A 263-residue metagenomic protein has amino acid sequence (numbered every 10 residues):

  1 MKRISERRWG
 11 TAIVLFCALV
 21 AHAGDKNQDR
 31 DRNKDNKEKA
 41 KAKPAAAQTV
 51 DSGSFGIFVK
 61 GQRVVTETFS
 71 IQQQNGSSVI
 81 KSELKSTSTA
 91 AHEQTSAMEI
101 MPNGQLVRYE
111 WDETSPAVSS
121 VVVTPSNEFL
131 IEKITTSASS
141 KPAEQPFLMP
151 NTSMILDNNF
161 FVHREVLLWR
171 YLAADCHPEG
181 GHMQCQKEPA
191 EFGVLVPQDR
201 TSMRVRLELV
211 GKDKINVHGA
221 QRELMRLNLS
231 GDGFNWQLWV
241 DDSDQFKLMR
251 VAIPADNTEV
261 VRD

Functional and structural regions predicted by a protein language model:
K2-T11: Bacterial N-terminal signal peptides that target proteins for export
L15-A23: Hydrophobic h-region of N-terminal signal peptides that target proteins for export in Gram-negative bacteria
A23-T49: Compositionally biased, proline/threonine/alanine/serine-rich low-complexity intrinsically disordered stretches
K39-S70: Hydrophobic, proline/glycine-rich low-complexity stretches
A47-V50, V64, P116-R222: Solvent-exposed helix/loop surface patches that form functional interfaces
V50-D51, E93-Q94, E208-L209, D232-F234: Short, small/polar residue-rich loop motifs at catalytic or cofactor-binding pockets
F58-A138, D244-V251: N-terminal mature ectodomain segment of secretory-pathway/periplasmic proteins
D232-D263: C-terminal structured interaction module
